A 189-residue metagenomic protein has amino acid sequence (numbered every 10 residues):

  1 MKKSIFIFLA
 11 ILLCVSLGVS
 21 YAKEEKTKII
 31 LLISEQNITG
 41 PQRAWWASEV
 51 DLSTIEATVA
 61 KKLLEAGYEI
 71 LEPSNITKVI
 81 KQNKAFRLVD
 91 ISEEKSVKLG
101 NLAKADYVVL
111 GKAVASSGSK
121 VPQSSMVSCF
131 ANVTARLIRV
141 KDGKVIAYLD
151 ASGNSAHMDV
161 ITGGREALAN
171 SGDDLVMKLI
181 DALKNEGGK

Functional and structural regions predicted by a protein language model:
M1-S4: Positively charged n-region of N-terminal signal peptides that target proteins for export
F8-S16: Bacterial N-terminal signal peptides
G18-K81, I180-K189: A structural "domain/chain start" motif
E25-I29, V59, A66, K104-V109 (+2 more regions): Envelope-exposed proteins and targeting segments
I33-N37, K112-G118, S152: Generic short beta-strand segments
A44, M126-N132, L137-K184, G188: Short secondary-structure boundary motifs at beta->alpha junctions and helix caps
D51, I55, V59, S92-S96 (+3 more regions): Stable alpha-helical elements in mature extracytoplasmic
I70-K120: Short, solvent-exposed, polar/charged sequence segments at loop or secondary-structure edges
